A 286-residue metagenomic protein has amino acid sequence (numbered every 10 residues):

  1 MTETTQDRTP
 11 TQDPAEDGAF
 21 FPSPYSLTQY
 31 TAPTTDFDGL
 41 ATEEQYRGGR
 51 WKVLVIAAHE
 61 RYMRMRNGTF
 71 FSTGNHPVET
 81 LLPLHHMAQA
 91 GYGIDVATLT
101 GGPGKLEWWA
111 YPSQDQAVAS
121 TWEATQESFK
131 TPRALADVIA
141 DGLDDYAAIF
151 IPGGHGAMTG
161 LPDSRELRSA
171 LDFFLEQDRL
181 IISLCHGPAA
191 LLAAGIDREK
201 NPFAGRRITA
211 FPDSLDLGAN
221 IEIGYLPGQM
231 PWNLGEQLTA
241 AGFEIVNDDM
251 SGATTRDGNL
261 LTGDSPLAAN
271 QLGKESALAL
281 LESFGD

Functional and structural regions predicted by a protein language model:
M1-Q177, A190-D286: Extended, subdomain-level signal for the structured scaffold at the beginning of enzyme domains
L180: Short glycine-centered segments of the SAM/dcSAM-binding site in methyltransferase folds
S183-P188: Short, thiol/selenol-centered motifs that function as redox-active sites or metal-ligating centers
